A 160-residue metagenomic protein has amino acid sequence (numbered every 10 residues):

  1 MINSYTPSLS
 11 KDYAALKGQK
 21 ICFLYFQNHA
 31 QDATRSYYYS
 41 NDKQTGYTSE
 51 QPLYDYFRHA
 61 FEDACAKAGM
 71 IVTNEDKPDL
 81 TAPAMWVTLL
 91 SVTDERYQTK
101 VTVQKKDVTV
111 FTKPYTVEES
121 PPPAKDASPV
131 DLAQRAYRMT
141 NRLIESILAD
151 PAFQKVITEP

Functional and structural regions predicted by a protein language model:
M1-D55, A152-P160: A structural "domain/chain start" motif
M1-S4, A68-V130: Surface-exposed short loop/turn segments
M1-Y13, K67, F111-P160: C-terminal/domain-edge helix-coil "capping" segments
D32, S36, S40, E62 (+2 more regions): Amphipathic, alpha-helical segments enriched in basic
Y54, R58, E62, T140-I144: Extracytoplasmic/secreted envelope proteins and their assembly/folding machinery, especially bacterial periplasmic
F57-T73: A structural motif corresponding to the C-terminal end of an alpha-helix and its immediate exit/capping segment
